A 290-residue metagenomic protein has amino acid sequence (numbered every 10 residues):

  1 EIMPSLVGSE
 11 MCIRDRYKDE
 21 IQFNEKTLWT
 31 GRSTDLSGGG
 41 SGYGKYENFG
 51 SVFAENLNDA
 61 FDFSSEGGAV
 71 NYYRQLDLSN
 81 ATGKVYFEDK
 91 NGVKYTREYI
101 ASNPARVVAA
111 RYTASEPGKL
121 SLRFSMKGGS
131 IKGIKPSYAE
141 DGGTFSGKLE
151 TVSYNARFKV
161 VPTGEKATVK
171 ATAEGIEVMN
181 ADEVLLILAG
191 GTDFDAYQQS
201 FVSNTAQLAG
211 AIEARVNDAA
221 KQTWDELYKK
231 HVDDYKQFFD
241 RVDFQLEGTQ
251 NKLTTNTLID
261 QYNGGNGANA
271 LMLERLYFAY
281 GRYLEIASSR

Functional and structural regions predicted by a protein language model:
E1-I13: Single conserved hydrophobic/aromatic residue that forms the stacking wall/gate of nucleotide- or nucleobase-binding
S9, F238-R290: Substrate-binding groove/exosite segments of carbohydrate-active enzymes
R14-S65: Active-site-adjacent, His/Asp/Glu-enriched structural segments that form or flank metal-binding and acid/base networks
S51-E98: Extended, loop-rich substrate-binding clefts of extracytoplasmic carbohydrate-active enzymes
L76, Y86-G128, I176-N180: Acidic, contiguous internal or C-terminal segments within carbohydrate-active enzymes that form a structured patch used
M126-K236, R241-D243, A287: Structured beta-strand-rich cores of soluble
